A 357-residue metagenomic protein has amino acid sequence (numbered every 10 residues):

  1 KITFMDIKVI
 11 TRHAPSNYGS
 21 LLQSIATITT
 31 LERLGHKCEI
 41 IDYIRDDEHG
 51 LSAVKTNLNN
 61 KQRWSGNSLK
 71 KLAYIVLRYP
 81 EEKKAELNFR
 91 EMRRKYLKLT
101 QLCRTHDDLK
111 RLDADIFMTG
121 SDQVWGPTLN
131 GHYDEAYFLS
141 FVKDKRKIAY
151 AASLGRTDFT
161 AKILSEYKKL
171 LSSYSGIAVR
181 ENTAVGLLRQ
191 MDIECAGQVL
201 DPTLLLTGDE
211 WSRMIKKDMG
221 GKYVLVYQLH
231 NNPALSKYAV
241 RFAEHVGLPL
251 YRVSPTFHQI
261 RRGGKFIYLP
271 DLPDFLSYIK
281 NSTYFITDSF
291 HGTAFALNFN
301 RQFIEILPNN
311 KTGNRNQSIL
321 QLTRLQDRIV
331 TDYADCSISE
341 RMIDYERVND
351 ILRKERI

Functional and structural regions predicted by a protein language model:
K1-F4: Short, Lys/Arg-enriched N-terminal segments with co-localized hydrophobic residues within the first ~10-30 amino acids
D6, M219-L225, L248-P249: Charged active-site motifs of nucleotide-sugar-dependent glycosyltransferases
I7-Y18, L22-K169: Aromatic- and Gly/Pro-rich donor/ligand-binding loops that form nucleotide- or phosphate-bearing donor binding pockets
L99-A114, W125, G131, A151-K222 (+1 more regions): A nucleotide-sugar donor-handling region in carbohydrate enzymes
A149-G155, L187, Q228-H230, A234-D271 (+1 more regions): Catalytic donor nucleotide-activated moiety binding site of glycosyltransferases and closely related
A196-L204, G208, P255-T256, I260-D288: Donor nucleotide-activated moiety binding/catalytic core segment of transferases that use nucleotide-activated donors
Y278-S318: A donor-sugar binding/catalytic signature common to diverse glycosyltransferases and related nucleotide-sugar
Q321-I357: Leloir-type glycosyltransferase catalytic cores
